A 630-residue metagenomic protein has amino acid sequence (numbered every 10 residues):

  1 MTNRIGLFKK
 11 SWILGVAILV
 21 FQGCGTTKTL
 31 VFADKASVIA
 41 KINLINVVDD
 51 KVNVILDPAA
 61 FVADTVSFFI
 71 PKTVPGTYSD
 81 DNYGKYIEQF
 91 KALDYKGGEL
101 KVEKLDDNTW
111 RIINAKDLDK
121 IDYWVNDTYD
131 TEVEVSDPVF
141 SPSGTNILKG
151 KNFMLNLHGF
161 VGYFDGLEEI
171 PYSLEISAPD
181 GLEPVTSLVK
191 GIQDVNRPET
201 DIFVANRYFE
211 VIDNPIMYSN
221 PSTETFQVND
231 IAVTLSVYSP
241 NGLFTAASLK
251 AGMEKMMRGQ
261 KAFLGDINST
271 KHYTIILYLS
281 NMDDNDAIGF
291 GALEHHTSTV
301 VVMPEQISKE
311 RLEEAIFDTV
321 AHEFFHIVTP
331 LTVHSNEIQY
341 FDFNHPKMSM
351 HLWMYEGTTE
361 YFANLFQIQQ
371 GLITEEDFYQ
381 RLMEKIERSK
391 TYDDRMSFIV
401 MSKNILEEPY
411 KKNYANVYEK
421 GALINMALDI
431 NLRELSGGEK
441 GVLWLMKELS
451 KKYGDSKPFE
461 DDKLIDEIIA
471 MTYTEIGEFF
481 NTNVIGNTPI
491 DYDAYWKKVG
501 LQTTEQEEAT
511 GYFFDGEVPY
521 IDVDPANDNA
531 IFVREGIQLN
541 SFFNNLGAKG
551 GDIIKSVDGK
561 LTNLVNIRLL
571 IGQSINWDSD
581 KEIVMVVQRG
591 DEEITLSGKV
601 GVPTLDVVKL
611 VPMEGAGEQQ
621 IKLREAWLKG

Functional and structural regions predicted by a protein language model:
T2-I13: Bacterial N-terminal signal peptides that target proteins for export
V20-G23: C-terminal motif of bacterial Sec signal peptides marking the signal peptidase cleavage site
G25-T27: Bacterial signal peptide processing site
T29-T73, M154-H158: Early extracytoplasmic/domain-onset interaction patches
L56, S222-H351: Juxtacatalytic substrate-recognition/specificity segment
D80-Q89, L93-D94, E99-R258, A262-T270 (+1 more regions): Non-catalytic architectural context of zinc metalloproteases
A363-N364, L372-G630: C-terminal recognition in membrane/secretory proteostasis and scaffolding
